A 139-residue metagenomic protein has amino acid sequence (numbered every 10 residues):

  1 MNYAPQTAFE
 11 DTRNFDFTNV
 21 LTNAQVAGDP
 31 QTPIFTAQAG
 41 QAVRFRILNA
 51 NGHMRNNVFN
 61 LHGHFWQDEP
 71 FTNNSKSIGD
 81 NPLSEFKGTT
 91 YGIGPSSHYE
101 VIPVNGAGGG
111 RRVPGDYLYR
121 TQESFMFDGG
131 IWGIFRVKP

Functional and structural regions predicted by a protein language model:
M1-P139: Copper-binding active sites and cupredoxin-like electron-transfer domains, recognizing His/Cys-rich ligand loops
